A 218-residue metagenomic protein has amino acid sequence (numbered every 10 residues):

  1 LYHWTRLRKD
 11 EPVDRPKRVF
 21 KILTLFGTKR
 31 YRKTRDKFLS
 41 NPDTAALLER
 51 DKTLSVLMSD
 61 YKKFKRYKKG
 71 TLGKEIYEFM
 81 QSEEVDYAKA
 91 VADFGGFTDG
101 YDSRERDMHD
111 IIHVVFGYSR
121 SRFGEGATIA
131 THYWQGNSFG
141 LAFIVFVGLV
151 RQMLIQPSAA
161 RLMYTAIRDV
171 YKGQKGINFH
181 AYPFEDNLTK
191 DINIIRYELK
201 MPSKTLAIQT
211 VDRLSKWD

Functional and structural regions predicted by a protein language model:
L1-D10, F20, T28: N-terminal mature-domain "stem" immediately C-terminal to a signal peptide or N-terminal signal-anchor/transmembrane
D14-T24, Y31-K190: Core of folded catalytic or high-affinity ligand/protein-binding domains in predominantly eukaryotic proteins
G173-D218: A cross-kingdom marker for long, charged
